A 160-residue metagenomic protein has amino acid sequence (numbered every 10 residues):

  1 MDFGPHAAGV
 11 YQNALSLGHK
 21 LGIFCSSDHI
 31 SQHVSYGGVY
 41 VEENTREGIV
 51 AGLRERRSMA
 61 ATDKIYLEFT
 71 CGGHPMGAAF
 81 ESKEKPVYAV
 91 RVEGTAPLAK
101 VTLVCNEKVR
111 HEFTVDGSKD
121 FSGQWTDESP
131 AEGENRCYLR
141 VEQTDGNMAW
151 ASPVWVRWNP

Functional and structural regions predicted by a protein language model:
M1, G9-P160: C-terminal functional module detector
